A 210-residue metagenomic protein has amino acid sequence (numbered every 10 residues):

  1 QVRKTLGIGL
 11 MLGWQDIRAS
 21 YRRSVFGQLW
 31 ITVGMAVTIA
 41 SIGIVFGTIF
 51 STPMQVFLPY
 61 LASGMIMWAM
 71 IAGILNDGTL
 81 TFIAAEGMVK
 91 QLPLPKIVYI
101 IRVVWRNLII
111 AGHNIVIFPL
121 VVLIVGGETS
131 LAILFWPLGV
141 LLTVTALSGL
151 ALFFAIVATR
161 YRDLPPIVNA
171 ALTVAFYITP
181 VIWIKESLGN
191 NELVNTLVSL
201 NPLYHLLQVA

Functional and structural regions predicted by a protein language model:
Q1-A210: Hydrophobic transmembrane alpha-helices and immediately adjacent juxtamembrane helices of multi-pass inner-membrane
